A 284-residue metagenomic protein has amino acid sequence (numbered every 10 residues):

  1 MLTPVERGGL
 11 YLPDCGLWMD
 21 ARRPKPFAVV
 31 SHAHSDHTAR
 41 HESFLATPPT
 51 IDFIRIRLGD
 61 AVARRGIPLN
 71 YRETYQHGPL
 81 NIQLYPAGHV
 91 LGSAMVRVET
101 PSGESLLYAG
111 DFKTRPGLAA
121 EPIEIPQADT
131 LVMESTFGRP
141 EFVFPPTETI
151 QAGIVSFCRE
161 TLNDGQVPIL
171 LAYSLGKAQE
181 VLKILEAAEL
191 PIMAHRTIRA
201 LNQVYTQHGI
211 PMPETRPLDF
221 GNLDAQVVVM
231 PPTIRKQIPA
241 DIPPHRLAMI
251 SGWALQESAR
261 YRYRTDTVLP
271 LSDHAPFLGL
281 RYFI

Functional and structural regions predicted by a protein language model:
L2-L12, G16-R23, F27, A33-L171 (+1 more regions): His/Asp/Glu-rich metal-coordinating catalytic cores of metallo-dependent phosphodiesterases/hydrolases acting on
M95-I284: Metal-dependent phosphodiesterase/nuclease catalytic metal-binding core
